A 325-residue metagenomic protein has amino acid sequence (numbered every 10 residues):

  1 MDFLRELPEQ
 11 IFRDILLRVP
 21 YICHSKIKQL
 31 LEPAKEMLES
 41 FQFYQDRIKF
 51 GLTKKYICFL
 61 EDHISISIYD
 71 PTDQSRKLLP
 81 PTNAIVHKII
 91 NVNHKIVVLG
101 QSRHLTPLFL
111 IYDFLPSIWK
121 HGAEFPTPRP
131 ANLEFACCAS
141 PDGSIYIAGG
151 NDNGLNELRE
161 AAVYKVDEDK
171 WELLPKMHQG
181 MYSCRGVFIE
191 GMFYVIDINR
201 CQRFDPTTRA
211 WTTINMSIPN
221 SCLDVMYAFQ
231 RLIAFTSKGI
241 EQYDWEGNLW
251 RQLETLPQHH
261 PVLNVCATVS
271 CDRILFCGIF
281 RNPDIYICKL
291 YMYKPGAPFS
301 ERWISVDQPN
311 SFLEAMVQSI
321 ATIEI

Functional and structural regions predicted by a protein language model:
M1-L30: N-terminal Skp1-binding subsegment of the F-box domain
E32-F43, I48-I325: Plant-skewed but cross-kingdom recognition/interaction modules and surfaces
